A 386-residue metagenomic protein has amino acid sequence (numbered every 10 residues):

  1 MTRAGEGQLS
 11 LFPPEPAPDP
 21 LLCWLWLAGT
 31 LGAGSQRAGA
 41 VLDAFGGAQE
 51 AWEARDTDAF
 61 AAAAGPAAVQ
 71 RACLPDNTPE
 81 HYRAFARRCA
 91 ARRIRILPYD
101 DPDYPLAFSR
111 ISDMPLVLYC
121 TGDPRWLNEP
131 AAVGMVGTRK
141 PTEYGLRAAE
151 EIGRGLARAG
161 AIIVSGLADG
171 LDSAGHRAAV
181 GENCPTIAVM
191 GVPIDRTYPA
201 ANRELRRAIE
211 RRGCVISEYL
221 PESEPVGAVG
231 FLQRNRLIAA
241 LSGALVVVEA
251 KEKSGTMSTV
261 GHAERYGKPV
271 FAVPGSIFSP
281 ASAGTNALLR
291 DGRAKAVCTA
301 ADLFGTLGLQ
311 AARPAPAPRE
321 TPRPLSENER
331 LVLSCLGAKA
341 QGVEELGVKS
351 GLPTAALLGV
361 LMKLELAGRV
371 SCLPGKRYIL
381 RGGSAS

Functional and structural regions predicted by a protein language model:
M1-D113: N-terminal positively charged helical leader segments and presequences
T2-P20, A90, P98-S386: Glycine-biased, small-residue-rich flexible motifs in mid-sequence functional cores and linkers
